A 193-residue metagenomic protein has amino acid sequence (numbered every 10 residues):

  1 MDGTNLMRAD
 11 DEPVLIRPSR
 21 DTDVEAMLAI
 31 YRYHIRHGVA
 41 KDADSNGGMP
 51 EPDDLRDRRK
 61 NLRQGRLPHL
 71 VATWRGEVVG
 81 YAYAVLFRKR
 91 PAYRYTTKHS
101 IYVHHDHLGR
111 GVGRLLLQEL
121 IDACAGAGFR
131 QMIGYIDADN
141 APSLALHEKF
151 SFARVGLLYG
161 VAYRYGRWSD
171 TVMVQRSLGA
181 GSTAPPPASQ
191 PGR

Functional and structural regions predicted by a protein language model:
L6, Y95-T97, G160-R193: C-terminal "cap" of GNAT-fold acetyltransferases
L15-A29: A short beta-loop-alpha structural element at the N-terminal edge of CoA-dependent acyl/N-acetyltransferase catalytic
P18, G47-D106, L117, S177-L178: Acetyl-CoA-dependent GNAT
L28-R59: Conserved GNAT-fold acetyl-CoA-binding loop/helix
Y83-L86, I133-I136, E148, A153-D170 (+1 more regions): Conserved catalytic-core motifs of GNAT/GCN5-like acyltransferases
L108, G134-L144: Conserved beta-strand-loop-alpha-helix junction that forms the acyl-donor binding cleft
G109-D122, A145-K149: Conserved acetyl-CoA-binding loop-helix of GNAT-fold acetyltransferases
C124-I136: Conserved GNAT acetyl-CoA-binding A-motif
